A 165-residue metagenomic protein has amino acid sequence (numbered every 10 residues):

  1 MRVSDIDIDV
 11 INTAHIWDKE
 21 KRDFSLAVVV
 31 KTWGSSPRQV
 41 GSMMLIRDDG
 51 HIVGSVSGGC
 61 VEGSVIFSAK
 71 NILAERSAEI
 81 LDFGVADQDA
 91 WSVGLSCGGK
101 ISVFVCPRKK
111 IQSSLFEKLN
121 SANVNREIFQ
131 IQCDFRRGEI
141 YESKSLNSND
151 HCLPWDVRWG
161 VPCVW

Functional and structural regions predicted by a protein language model:
M1-W165: Segments forming oxygen-rich coordination pockets for charged ligands
